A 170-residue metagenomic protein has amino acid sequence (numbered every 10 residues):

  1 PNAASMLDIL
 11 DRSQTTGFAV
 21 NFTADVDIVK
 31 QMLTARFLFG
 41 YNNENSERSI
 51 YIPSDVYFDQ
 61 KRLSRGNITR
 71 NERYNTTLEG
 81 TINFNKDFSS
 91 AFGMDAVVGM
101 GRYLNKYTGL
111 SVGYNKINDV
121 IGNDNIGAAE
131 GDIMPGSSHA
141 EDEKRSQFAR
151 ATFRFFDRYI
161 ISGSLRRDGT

Functional and structural regions predicted by a protein language model:
P1-A4, S49-G66, K106-P135: Surface-exposed loop/turn segments flanking beta-strands in extracellular/periplasmic regions
A3-I50, I68-D87, D95, Y107-G109 (+1 more regions): Outer-membrane beta-barrel transmembrane strands
A35, F84-N125: Carboxylate/His-rich catalytic cores and anion/metal-binding grooves
